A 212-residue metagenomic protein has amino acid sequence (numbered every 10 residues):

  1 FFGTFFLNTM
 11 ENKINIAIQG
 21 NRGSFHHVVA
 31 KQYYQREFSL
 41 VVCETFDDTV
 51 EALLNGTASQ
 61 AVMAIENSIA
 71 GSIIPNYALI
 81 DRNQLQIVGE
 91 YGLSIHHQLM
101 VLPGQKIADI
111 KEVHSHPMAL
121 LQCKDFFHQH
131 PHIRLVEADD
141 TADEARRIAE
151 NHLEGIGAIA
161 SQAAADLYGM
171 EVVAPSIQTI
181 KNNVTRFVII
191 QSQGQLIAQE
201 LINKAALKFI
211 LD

Functional and structural regions predicted by a protein language model:
F2-D212: Domain-level signature for soluble enzymes in the chorismate/prephenate branch of the shikimate pathway
